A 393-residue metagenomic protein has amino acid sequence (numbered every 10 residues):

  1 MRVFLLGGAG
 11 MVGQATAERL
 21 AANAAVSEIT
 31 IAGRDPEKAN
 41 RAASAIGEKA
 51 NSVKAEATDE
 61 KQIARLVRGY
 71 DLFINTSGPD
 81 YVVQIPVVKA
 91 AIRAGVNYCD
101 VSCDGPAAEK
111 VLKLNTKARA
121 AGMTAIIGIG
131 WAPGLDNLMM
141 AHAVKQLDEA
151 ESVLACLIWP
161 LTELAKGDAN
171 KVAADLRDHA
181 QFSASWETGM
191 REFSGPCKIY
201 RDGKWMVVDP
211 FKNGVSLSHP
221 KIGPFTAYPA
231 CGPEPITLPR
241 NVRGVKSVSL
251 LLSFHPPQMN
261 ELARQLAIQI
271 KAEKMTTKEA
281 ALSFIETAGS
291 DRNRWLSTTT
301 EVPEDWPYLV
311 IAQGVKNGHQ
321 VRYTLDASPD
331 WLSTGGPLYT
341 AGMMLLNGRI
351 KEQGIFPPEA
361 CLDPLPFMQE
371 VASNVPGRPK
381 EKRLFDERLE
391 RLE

Functional and structural regions predicted by a protein language model:
V3-R19: N-terminal Rossmann NAD(P)H-binding glycine-rich loop of SDR-like oxidoreductase domains
E28-T30: Short beta-strand element of Class I
D35-E37: Helix N-cap at the beta1-alpha1 junction of Rossmann-like dinucleotide-binding domains, i.e., the first residues
A42-A50: Short, conserved SAM-binding/catalytic segment of Class I S-adenosyl-L-methionine-dependent methyltransferases
K54-Y70, T76-P79: Conserved Rossmann-fold cofactor-binding substructure of NAD(P)-dependent oxidoreductases
P79, A90-A108: ADP-ribose/adenylate-binding Rossmann-like module
S102-T124: Rossmann-fold NAD(P)-binding glycine/threonine-rich loop
Q146-E393: C-terminal catalytic/substrate-binding lobe primarily of soluble NAD(P)-dependent oxidoreductases
